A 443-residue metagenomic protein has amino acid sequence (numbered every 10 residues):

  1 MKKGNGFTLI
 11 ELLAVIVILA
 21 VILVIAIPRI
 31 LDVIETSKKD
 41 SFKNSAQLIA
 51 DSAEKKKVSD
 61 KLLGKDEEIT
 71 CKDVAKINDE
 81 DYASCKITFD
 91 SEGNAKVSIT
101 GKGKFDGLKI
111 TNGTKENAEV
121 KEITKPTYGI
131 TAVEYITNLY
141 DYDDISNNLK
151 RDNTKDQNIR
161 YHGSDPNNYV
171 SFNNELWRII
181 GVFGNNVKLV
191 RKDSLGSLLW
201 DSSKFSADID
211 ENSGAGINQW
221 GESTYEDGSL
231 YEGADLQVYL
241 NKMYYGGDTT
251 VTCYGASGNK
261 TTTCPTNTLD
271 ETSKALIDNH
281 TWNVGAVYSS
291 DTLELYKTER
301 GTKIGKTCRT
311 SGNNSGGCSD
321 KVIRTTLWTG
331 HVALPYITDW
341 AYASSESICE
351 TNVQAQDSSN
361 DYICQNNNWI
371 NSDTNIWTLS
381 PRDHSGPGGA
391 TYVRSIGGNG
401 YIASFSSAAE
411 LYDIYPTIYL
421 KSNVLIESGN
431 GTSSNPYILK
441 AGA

Functional and structural regions predicted by a protein language model:
M1-I10, K155-H162: Short, compositionally biased strand/turn segments that nucleate or flank brief secondary-structure elements
K3-I30: N-terminal single-pass transmembrane signal-anchor helix
G4, A14, N44, N174 (+1 more regions): Short, well-structured alpha-helical interface segments that form or flank functional binding sites
A26-F42, T432, P436-A443: Sec-dependent signal peptide cleavage junction
K38-L63: Membrane-proximal N-terminal amphipathic helix
G64-C71, N78-S84, T88-G93, G103 (+1 more regions): Long, domain-scale functional regions
D106-N112: Edge beta-strands of extracellular beta-sandwich domains
E116-A118: Predominantly polar beta-repeat domains that present long G/T/S/D/N-rich surfaces used to bind, process, or adhere
